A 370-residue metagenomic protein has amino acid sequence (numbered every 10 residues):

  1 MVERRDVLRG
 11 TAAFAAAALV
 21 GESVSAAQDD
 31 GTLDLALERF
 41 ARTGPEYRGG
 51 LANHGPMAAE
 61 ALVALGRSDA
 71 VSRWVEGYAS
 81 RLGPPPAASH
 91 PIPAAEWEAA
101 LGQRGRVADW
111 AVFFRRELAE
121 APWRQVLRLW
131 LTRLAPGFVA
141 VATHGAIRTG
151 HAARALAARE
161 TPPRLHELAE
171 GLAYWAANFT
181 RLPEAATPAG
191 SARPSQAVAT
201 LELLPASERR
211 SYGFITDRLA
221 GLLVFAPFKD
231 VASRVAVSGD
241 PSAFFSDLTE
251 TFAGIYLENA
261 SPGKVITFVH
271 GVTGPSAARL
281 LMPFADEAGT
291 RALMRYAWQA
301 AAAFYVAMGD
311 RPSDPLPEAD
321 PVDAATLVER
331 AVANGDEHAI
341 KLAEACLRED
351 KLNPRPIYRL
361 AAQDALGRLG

Functional and structural regions predicted by a protein language model:
V2-E3, G10-A15, A26-G370: Mature, well-folded catalytic/scaffold domains that follow N-terminal targeting or propeptide regions
